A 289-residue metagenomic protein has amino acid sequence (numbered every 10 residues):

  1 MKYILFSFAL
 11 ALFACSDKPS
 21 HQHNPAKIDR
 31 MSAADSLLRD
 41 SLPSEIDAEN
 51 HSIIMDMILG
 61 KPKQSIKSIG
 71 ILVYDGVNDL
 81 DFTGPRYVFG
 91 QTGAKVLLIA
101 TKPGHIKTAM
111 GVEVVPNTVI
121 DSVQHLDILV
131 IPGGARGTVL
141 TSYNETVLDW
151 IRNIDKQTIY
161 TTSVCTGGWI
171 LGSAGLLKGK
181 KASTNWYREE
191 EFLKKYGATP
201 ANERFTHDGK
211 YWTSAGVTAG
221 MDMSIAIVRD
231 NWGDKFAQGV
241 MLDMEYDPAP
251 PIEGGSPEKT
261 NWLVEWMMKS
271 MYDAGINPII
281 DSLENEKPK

Functional and structural regions predicted by a protein language model:
I4-L12: Sec-dependent N-terminal signal peptides
C15-T161, W169-S173, E190-F192, P200 (+1 more regions): Extended, subdomain-level signal for the structured scaffold at the beginning of enzyme domains
T161-T162, A182: A short beta-strand/loop micro-motif in the catalytic core of glycosyltransferases that engages the nucleotide-sugar
G168, W212-I225: Active-site-proximal catalytic alpha-helix in oxidoreductases
L177-F205: A conserved active-site-flanking secondary-structure segment within enzyme catalytic domains
E203-T213: Amphipathic alpha-helical segments enriched in hydrophobic/aromatic residues interleaved with Lys/Arg
